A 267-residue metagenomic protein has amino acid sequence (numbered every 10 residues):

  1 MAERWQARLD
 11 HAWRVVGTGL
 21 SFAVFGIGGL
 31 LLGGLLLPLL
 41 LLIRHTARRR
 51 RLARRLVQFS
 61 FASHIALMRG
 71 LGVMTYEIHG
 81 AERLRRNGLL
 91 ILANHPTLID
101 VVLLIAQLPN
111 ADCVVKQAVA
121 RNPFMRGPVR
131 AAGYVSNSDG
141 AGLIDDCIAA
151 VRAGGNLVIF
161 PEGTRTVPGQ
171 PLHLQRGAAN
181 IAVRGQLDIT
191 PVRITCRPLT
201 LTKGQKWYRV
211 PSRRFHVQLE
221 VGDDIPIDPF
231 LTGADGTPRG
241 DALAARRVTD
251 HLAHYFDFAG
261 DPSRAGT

Functional and structural regions predicted by a protein language model:
A2-R8, A141-T267: Non-catalytic C-terminal accessory region of glycerolipid acyltransferases and related lyso-lipid remodeling enzymes
R4-E77, G127: A transmembrane-helix-recognition feature enriched in membrane-embedded lipid enzymes and envelope glyco-/phospholipid
L37-F59, G70-L71, R85-D139: Catalytic core of membrane glycerolipid acyltransferases/transacylases, capturing the structured, soluble-facing
G70-I78, N137-A141, L201-G204: Short gly/ser/thr-rich secondary-structure transition/capping motifs
V73-T75, N110, A131, G154 (+1 more regions): A generic structural signal for alpha->beta connector loops
T75-Y76, S136, L157, I189: Hydrophobic beta-strand scaffold residues
G80-L84: Glycine-rich helix-loop-beta junction characteristic of Rossmann-like nucleotide cofactor-binding loops
